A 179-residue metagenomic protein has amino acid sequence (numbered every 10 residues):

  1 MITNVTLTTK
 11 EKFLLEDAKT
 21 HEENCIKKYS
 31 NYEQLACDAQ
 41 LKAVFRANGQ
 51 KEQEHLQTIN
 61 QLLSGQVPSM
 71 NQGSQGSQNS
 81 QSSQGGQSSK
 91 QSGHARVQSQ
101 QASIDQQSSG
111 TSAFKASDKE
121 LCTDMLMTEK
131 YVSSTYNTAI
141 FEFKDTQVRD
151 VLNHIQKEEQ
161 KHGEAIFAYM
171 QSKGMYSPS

Functional and structural regions predicted by a protein language model:
M1-K12, Q61-S80, Q101-K119, Q171-S179: Membrane-interacting alpha-helical segments
T6-L7, D17-E52, L56-Q57: Acidic, metal/ion-handling microdomains and their immediate structural contexts
E11-L35, K90-H154: Acidic/histidine-rich alpha-helical segments that form the ligand environment of transition-metal centers
L15-K19, E33-L35, E158-S179: A detector of long soluble domains/segments in diverse envelope-associated and cytosolic proteins
T20, A47-E54, D124-M127, H154-K161: DHp/HisKA dimerization-phosphoacceptor four-helix bundle of two-component histidine kinases and homologous
A39-V97, Q160-G174: Conserved alpha-helical segments that form or flank metal/cofactor-binding pockets of metalloenzymes
